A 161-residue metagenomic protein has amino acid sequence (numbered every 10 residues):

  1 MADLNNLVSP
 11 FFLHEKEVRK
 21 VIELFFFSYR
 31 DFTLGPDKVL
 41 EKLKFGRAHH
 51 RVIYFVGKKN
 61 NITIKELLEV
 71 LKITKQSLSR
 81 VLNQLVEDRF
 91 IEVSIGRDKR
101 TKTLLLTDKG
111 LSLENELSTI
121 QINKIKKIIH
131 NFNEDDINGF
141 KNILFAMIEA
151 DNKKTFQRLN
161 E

Functional and structural regions predicted by a protein language model:
M1-L13, E134-E161: C-terminal regulatory/oligomerization modules of transcriptional regulators
M1-L43: N-terminal leader segment of winged-helix/HTH proteins
L4, T33, N83-N142: Charged, amphipathic alpha-helical coiled-coil/dimerization segments
F26, Y54-K58, S118: Short, locally clustered residues in the helix-turn-helix/winged-helix DNA-binding domain
L34-S77: N-terminal helix-turn-helix DNA-binding core of bacterial DNA-binding proteins
K42-G46, S77-R80, Q84, N133 (+1 more regions): Short glycine/proline-centered loop/turn elements that form peptide/ligand docking sites
